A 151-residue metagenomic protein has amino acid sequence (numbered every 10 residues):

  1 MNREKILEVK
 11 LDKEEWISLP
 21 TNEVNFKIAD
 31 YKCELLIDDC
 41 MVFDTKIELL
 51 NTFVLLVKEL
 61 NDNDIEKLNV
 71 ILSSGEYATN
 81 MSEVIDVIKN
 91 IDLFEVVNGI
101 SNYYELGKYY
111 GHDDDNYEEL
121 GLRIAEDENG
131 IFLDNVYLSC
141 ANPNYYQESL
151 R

Functional and structural regions predicted by a protein language model:
M1-R151: Acidic interaction surfaces
